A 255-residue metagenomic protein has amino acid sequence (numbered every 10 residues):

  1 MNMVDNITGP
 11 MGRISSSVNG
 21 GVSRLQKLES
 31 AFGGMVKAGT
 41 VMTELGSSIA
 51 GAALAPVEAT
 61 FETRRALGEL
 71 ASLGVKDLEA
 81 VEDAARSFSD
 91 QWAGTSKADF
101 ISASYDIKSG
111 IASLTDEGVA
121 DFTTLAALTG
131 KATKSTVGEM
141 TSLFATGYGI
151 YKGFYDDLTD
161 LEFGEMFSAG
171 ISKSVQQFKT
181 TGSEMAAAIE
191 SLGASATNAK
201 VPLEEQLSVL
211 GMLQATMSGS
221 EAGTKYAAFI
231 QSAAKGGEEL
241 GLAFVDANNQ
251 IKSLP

Functional and structural regions predicted by a protein language model:
N2-G12, S16-M166, K173-M185, A196-E204 (+2 more regions): A short, structural motif
E205-P255: Extended alpha-helical or coil "stalk/linker/tether" regions that are enriched in polar/charged and small residues
